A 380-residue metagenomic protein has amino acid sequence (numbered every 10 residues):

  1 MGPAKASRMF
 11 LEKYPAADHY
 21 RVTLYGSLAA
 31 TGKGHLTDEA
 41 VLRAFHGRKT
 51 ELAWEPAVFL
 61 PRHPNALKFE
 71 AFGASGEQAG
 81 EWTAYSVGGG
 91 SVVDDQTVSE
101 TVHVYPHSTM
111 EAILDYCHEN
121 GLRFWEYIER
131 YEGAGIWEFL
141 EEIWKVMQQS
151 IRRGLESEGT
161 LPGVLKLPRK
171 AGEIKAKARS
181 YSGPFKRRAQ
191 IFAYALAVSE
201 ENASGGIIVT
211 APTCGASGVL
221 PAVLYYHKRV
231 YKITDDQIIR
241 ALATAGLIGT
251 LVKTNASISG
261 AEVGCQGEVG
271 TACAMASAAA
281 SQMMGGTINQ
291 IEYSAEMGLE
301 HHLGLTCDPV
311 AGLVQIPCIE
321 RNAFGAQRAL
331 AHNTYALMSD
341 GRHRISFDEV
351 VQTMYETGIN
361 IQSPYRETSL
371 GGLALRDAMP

Functional and structural regions predicted by a protein language model:
M1, V58, V209-A216, G260-A272 (+1 more regions): Active-site nucleophile and cofactor-binding loops and adjacent substrate-binding regions of central metabolic enzymes
M1-K13, P221-K232, S277-G285: Alpha-helical support elements that line or immediately flank enzyme active sites and cofactor-binding pockets
A4-L24, G34-H35, P56, H63-N65 (+7 more regions): Non-transmembrane, aqueous-exposed alpha-helical and coiled segments at domain scale
L24-A30, P56-V58, L242-L251, A295-L303: Acidic, glycine-rich active-site loops and adjacent beta-strand->loop/helix elements that engage anionic groups
H35, A44-Y181, A189-Q190: C-terminal regulatory domains involved in ligand/effector binding and gene-expression control
Q148-G264, L373-P380: Accessory "access/gating" subregions that flank catalytic or transport cores
A280-P380: Functionally critical mobile loop/hinge segments
